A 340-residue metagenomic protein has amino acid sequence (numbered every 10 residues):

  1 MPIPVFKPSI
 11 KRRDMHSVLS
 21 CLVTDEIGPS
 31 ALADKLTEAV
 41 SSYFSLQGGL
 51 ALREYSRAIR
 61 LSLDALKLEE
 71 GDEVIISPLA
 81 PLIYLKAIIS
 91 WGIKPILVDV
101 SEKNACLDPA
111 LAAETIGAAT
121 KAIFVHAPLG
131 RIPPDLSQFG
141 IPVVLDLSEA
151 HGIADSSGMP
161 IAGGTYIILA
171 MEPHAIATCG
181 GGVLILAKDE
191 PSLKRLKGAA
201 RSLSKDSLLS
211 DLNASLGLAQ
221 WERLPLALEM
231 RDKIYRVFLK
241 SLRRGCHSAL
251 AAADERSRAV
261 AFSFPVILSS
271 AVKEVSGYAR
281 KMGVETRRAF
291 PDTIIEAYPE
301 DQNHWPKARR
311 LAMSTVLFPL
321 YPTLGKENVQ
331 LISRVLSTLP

Functional and structural regions predicted by a protein language model:
M1-A65, E69, M313, G325-P340: Conserved PLP-binding active-site segment in aminotransferase class I/II-type PLP enzymes
A33-E38, L46-L50, A122-H126, E190-P340: PLP-dependent aminotransferase class I/II
S62-E114, Y278-A279: Conserved PLP-anchoring active-site segment centered on the Schiff-base-forming lysine
D72, P78-A80, D99, A127 (+3 more regions): Nucleotide-sugar donor-binding loop of glycosyltransferases
D72-E73, T120, T165, N328: Surface-exposed loop/turn positions
I75, I96, V144-D146, I168 (+3 more regions): Structural detector of well-ordered beta-strand residues that form the stable sheet scaffold of enzyme domains
K103-C179, L184-P191: Active-site phosphate-binding strand-loop segment of PLP-dependent enzymes
